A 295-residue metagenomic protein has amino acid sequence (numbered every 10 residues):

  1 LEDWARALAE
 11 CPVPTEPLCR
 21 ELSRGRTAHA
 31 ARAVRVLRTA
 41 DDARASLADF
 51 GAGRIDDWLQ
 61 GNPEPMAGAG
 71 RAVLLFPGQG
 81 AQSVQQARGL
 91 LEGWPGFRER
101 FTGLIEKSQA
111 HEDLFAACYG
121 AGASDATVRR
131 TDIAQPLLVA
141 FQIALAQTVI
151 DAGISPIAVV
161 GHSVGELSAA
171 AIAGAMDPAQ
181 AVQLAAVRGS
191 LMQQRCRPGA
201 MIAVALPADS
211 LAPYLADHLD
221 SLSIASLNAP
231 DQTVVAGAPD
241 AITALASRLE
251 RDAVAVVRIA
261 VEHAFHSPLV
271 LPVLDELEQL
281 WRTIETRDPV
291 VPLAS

Functional and structural regions predicted by a protein language model:
L1, R24-A30, A52, Q79-Q86 (+3 more regions): Short acidic (Asp/Glu) and glycine-rich catalytic loops that position anionic groups and cofactors
L1-A72, R88, Q194-I202, A208-S210 (+1 more regions): Flexible catalytic loop/linker elements that gate and position reactive groups at enzyme active sites
A9, P95, D177: Hydrophobic/aromatic-lined pockets within catalytic cores
L22, L75, C118-Y119: Flexible hinge/switch segments at interdomain interfaces of large molecular machines
A45-S46, W58, E99, E106-Q109 (+1 more regions): Acyltransferase
G68-E99, G103-L104: Short, surface-exposed "cap/lid" segments of acyl-processing enzymes
L114: Phosphate/pyrophosphate-binding active-site segments
